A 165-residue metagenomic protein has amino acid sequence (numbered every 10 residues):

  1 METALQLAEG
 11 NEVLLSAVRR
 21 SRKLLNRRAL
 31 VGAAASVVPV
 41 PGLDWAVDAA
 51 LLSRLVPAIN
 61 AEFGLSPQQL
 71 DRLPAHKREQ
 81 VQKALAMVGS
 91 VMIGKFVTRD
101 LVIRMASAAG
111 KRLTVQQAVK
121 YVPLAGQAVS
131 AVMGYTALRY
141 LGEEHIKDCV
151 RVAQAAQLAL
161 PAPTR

Functional and structural regions predicted by a protein language model:
M1-V37, A49-R165: Terminal, membrane-proximal amphipathic helices and intrinsically disordered targeting/regulatory segments
A46: A Zn2+-metalloprotease active-site environment signal
